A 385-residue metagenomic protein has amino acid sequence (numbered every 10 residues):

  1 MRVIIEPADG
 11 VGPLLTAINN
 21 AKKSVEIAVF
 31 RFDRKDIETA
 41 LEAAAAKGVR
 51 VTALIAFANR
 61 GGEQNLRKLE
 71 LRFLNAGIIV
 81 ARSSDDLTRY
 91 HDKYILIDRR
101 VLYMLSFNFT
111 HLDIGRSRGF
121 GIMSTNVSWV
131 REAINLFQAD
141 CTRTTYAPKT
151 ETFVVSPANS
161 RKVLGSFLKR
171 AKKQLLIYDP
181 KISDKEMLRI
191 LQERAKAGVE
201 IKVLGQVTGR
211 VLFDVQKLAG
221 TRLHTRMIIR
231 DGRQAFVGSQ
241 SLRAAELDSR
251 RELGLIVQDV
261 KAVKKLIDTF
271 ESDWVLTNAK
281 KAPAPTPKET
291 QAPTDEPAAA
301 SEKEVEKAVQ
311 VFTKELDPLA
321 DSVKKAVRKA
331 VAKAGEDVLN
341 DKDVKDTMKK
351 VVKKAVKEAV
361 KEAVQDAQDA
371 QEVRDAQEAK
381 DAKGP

Functional and structural regions predicted by a protein language model:
M1-L15, K35-Y103, F107-K162, R170-P385: PLD/PLD-like phosphodiesterase catalytic module centered on the HKD motif
I18-K22, F167-K172: Flexible, charged surface loops at secondary-structure boundaries
V25: Active-site metal-binding motif and surrounding structural segment of the metallo-beta-lactamase
V29: N-terminal carbohydrate-binding/catalytic regions of secreted carbohydrate-active enzymes
